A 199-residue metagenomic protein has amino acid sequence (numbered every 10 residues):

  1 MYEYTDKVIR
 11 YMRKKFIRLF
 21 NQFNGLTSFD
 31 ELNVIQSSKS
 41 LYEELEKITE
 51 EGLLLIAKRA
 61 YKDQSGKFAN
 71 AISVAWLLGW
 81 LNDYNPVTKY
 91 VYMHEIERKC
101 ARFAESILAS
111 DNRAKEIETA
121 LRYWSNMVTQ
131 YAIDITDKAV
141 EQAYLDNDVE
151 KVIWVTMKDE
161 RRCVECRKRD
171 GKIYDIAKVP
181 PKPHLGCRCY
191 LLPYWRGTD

Functional and structural regions predicted by a protein language model:
M1-A139, N147, I176, W195-D199: N-terminal leader/targeting and assembly helices and adjacent pre-domain segments
S125-N126, C163, G186: A generic alpha-helix preference that emphasizes hydrophobic side chains
A139-K172: Aromatic/histidine-rich interaction motifs
M157-D159, Y194-G197: Generic structural motif
C166, V179-R196: C-terminal edge-of-domain segments
K172-K178: Low-complexity, intrinsically disordered Gly/Pro/Thr-rich segments
